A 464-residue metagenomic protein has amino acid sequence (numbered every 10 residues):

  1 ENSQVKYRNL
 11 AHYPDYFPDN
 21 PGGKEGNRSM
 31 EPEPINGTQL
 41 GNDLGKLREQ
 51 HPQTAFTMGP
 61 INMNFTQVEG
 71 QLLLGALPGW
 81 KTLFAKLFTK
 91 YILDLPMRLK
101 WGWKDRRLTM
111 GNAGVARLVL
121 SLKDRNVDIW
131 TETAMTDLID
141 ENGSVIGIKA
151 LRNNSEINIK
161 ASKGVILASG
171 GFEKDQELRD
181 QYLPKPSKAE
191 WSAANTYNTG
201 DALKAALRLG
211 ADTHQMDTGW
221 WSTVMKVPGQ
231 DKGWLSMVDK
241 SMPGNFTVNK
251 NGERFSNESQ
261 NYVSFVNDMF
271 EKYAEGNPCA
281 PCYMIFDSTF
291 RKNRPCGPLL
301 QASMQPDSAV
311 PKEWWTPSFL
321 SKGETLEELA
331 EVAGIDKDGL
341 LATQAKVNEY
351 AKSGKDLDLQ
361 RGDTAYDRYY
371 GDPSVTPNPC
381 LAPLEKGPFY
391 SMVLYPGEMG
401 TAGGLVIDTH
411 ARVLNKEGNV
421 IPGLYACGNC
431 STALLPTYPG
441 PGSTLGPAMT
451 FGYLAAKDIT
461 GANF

Functional and structural regions predicted by a protein language model:
N2-V5: Hydrophobic or amphipathic alpha-helical targeting/insertion segments
Y7-F464: Residues forming the flavin
